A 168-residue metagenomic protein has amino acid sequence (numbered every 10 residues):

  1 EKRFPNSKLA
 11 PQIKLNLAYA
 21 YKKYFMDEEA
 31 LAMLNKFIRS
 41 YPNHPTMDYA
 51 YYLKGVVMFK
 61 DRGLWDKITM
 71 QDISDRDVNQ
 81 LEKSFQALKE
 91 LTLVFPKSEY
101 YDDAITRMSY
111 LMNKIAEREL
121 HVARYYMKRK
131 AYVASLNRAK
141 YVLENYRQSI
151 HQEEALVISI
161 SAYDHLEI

Functional and structural regions predicted by a protein language model:
E1-I168: Acidic, polar-rich low-complexity tracts and alpha-helical solenoid repeat scaffolds
